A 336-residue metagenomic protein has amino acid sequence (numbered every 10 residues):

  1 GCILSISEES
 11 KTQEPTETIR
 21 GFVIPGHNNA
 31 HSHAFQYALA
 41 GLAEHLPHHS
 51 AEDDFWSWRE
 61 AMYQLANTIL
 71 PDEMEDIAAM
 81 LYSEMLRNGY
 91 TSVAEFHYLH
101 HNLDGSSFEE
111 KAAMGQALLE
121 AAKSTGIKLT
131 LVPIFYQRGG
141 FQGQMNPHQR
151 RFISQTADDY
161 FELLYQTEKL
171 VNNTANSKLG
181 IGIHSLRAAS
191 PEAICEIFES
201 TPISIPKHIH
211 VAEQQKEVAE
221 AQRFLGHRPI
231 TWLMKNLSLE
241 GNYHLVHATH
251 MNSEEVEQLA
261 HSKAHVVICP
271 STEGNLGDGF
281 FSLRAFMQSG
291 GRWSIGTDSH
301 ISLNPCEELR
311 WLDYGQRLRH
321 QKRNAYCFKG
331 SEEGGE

Functional and structural regions predicted by a protein language model:
G1, R20, H31, G89 (+9 more regions): Divalent metal-coordination and catalytic microenvironments
G1-I24, E168: Histidine-rich, glycine-flanked metal-binding segment
P25-Y37, P206-Q215: Histidine-centered catalytic micro-motifs
G41-K128, D158-T174: Alpha-helical scaffold segments that flank or form the walls of functional sites
H101-V246: Metal-coordinating catalytic core of metallo-dependent amide/deamination hydrolases
E192, V211-A264, G274-A285, S299-E308: Catalytic core of soluble alpha/beta enzymes
T201-P206, S238-G241, Q258-V267, Q288-W293 (+1 more regions): Glycine-enriched alpha-helix->loop->beta-strand junction motifs that scaffold or abut catalytic
K235-S238, R284-E336: His/Asp/Glu-enriched, well-ordered alpha-helical/loop segment that forms or immediately abuts the divalent-metal
